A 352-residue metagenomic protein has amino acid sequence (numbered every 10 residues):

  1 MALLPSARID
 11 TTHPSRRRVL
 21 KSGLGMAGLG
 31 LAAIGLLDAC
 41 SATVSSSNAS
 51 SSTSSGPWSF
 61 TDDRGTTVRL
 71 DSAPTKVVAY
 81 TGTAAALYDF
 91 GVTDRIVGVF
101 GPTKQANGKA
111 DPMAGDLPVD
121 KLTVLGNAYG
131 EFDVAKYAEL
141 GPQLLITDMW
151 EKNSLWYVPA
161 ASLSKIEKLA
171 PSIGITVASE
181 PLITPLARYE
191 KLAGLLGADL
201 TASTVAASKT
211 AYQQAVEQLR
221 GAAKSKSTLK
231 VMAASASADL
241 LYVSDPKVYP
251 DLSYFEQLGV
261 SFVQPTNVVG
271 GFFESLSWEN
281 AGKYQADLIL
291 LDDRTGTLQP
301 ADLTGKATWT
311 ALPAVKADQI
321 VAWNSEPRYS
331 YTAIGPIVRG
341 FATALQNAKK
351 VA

Functional and structural regions predicted by a protein language model:
M1-R18, G25-A39: N-terminal secretory signal peptides
L37-S50: Bacterial lipoprotein signal-peptidase II cleavage site
Y80-K136, L140, W150-L155: A short, structured surface patch at a secondary-structure boundary
Q105-G108, E151-A161, G174-A193, T228-L252 (+1 more regions): Extracytoplasmic ligand-binding site segments that recognize negatively charged/polar headgroups
G141-T147, A286: Proline-aspartate-enriched helix->loop->beta-strand connector
S164-S237, P327, Y331-A352: Extracytoplasmic substrate-binding proteins
K168, T184-P185, N280-A352: Structured C-terminal subdomain patch of bacterial secreted/periplasmic proteins
S244-F272: Alpha-helical, coiled-coil/dimerization segments enriched in small aliphatic residues
